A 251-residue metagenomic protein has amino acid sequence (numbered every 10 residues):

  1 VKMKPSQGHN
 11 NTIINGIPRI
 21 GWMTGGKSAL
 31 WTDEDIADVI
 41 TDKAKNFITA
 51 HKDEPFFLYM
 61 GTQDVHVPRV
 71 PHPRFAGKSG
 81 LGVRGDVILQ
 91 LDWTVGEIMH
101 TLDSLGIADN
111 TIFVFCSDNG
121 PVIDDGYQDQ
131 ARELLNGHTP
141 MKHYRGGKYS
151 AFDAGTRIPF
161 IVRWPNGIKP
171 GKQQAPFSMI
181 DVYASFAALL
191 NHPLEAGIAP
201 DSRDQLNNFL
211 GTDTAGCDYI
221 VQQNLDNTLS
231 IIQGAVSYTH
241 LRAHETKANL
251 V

Functional and structural regions predicted by a protein language model:
V1-A29, V221: Catalytic-site neighborhoods of secreted/periplasmic enzymes that process anionic sulfate/phosphate groups
P18-A29, P73-K78, R163-G167: Short glycine/proline-rich turn/loop motifs
T24, G96-L105, E133-A199, R203-T214: Substrate-binding rim/cap in mid-to-C-terminal beta-strand-loop elements of soluble/periplasmic
V39, A44-V87, V122-D124, Q128-D129: Active-site His/acidic residue clusters
K52-L58, I107-F113, G216-C217, G234-V236: Loop/turn elements at helix/coil->beta-strand transitions in domains of secreted/extracellular proteins
Y59-P68, F115-I123, D201-S202, V221-D226: Short, solvent-exposed turn/loop segments enriched in Gly/Ser/Thr/Pro and often Arg
Q90-Q128: Metal-dependent active-site segment of extracytoplasmic phospho-/sulfohydrolases and closely related
T239-T246: Conserved small/polar residues in nucleotide/adenosyl-binding loops
